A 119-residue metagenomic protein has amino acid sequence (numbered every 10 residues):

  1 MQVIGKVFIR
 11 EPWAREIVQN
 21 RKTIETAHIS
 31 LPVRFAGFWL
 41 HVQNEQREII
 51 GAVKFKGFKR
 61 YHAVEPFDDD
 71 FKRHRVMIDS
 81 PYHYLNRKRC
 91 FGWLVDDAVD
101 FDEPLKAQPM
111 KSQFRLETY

Functional and structural regions predicted by a protein language model:
M1-Y119: Structured alpha/beta reader/binder surfaces that contact nucleic acids or chromatin modification marks
